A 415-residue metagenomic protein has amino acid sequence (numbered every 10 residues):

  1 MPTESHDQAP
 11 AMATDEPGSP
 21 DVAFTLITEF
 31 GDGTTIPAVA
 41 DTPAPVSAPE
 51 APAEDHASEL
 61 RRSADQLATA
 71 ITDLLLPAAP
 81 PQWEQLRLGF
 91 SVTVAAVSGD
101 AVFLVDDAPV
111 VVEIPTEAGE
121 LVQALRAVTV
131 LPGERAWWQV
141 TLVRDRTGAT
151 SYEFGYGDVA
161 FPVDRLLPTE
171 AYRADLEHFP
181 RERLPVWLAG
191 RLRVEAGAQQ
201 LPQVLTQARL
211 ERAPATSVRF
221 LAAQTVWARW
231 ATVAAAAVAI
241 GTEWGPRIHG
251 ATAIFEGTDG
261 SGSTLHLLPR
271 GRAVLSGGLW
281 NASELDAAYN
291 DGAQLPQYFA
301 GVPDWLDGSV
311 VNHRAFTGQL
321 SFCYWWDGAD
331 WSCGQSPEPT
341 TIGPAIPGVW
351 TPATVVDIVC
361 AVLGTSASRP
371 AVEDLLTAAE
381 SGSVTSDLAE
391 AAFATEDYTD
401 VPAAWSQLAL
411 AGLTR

Functional and structural regions predicted by a protein language model:
M1-P109, T116-G119, T169-R173, H178-E182 (+3 more regions): N-terminal domain-onset segments
S91, V143-T147, H266-R270: Short beta-strand micro-motifs enriched in acidic
E113-E134: Short, solvent-exposed interaction modules
T129-R173: Hydrophobic, ordered structural segments
A136-Q139, G257-S263: Short, surface-exposed coil-to-beta transition loops
Y152-F154, A253-I254, G262-L268, R272-G278: Canonical SH2 domain fold
F154-F161, S276-L285: Short, solvent-exposed aromatic-acidic interface loops
